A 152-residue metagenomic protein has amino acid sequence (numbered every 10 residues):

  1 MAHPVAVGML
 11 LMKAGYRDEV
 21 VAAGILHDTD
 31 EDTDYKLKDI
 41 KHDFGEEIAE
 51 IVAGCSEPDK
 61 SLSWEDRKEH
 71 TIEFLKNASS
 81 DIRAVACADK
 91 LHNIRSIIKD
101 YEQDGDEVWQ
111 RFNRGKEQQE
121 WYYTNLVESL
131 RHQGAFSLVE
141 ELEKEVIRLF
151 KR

Functional and structural regions predicted by a protein language model:
M1-R152: Active-site helical microenvironments for divalent-metal-assisted chemistry
